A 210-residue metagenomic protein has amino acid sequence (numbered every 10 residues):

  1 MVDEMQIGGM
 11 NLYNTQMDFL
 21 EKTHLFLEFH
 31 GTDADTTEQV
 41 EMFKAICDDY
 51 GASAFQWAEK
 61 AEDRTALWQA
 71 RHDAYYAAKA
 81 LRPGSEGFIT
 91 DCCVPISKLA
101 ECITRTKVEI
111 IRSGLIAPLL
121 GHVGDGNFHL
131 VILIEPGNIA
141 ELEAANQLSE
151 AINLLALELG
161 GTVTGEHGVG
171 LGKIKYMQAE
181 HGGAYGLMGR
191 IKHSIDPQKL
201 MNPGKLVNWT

Functional and structural regions predicted by a protein language model:
M1-T210: Noncatalytic alpha-helical scaffold of FAD-dependent oxidoreductases
